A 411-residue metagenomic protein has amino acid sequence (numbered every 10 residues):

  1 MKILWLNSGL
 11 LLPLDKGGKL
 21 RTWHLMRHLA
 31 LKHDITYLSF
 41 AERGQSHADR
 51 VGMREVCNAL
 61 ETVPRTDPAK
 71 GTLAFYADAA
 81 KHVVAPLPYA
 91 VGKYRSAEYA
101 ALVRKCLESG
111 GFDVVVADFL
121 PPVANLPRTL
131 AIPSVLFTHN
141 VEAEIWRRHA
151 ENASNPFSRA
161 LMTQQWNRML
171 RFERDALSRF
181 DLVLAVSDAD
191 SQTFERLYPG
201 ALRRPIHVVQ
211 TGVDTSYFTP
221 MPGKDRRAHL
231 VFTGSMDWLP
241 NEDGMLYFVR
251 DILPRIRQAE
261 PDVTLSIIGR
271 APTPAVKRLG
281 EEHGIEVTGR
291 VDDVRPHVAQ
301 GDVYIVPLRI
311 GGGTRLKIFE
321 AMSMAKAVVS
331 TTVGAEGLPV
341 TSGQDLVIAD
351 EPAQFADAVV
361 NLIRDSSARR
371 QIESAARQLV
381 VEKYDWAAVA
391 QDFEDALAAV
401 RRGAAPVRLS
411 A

Functional and structural regions predicted by a protein language model:
M1-V63, E108: N-terminal subdomain of nucleotide-sugar transferases
S8, A69-K93, V135-R171, S235: Acceptor-binding helix/loop patch of EC 2.4 sugar-transfer enzymes, predominantly nucleotide-sugar-dependent
T62, V135, A143, M162-W166 (+2 more regions): Donor nucleotide-sugar binding/catalytic pocket of nucleotide-sugar-dependent glycosyltransferases
D181, G284, R290, A299-G313 (+1 more regions): Acidic donor-binding loop of glycosyltransferase active sites
H207-Q300: Conserved catalytic-core segment of nucleotide-activated headgroup transferases in glycan assembly
K317-E320, A327-T331, V347: Short hydrophobic beta-strand element within catalytic cores of glycosyltransferases and related nucleotide-activated
L346-A353, N361-S366: Conserved acidic donor-binding segment of nucleotide-sugar-dependent glycosyltransferases
A368-E382, V389-D392: A short, well-ordered alpha-helix in the C-terminal region of glycosyltransferases
